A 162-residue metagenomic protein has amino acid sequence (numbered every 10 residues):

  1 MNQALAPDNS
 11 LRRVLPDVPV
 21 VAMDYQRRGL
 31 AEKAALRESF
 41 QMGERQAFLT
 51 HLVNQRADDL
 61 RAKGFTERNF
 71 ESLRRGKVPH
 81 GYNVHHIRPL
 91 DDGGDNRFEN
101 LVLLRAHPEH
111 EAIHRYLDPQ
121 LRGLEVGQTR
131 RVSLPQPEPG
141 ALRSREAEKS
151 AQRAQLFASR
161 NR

Functional and structural regions predicted by a protein language model:
M1-N83, R88-R162: Nuclease and nuclease-like effector domains acting on nucleic acids or nucleotide cofactors
